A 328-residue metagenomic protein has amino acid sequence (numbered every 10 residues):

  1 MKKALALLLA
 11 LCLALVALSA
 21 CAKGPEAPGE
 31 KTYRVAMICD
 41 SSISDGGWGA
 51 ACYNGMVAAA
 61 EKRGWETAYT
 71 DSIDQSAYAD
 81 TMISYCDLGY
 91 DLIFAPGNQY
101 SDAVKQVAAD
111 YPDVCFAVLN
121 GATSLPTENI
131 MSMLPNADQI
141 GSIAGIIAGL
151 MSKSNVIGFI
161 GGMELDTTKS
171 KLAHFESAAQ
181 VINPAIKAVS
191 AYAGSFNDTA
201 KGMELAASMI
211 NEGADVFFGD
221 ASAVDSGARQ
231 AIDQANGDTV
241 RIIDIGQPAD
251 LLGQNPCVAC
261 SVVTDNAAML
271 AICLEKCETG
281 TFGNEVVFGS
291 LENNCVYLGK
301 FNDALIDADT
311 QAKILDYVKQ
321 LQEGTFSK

Functional and structural regions predicted by a protein language model:
M1-Y33: Short, low-complexity disordered leader/linker segments with a strong preference for bacterial N-terminal type II
A22-K328: A residue-level marker of the well-folded mature domains of exported/periplasmic proteins
